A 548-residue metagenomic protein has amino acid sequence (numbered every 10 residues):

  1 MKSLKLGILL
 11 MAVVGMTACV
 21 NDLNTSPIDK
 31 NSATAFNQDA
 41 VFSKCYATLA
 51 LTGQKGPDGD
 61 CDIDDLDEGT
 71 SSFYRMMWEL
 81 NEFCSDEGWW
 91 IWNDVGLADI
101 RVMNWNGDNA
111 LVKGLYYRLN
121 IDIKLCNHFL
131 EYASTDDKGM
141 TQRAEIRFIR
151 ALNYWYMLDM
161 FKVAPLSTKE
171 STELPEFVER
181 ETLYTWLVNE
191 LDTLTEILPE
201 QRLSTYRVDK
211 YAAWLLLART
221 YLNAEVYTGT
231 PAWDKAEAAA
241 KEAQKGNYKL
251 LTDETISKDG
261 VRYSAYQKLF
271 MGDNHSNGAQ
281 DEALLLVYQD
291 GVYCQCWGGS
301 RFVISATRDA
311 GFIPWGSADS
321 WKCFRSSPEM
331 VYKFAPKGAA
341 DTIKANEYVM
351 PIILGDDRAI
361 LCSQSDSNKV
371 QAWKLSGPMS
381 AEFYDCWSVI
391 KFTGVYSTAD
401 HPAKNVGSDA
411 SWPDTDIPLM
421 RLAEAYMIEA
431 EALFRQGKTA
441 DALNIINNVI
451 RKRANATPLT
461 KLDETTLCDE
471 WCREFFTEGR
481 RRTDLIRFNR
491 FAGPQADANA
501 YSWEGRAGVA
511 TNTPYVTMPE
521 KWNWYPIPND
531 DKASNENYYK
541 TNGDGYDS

Functional and structural regions predicted by a protein language model:
A18-T25, A35-Q38, I91, L119-N120 (+8 more regions): Long, intrinsically disordered, low-complexity segments
C19-F73, N542-S548: Membrane-proximal, proline-rich intrinsically disordered regions
D39, S43, A47-G53, C84-F161 (+5 more regions): Conserved, well-structured interaction surfaces
W92-N106, L111-G114, E329-R421: Flexible, polar/acidic helix-loop-strand segments at domain edges
L158-M160, P165, R202, N223-G229 (+1 more regions): Short coil/turn linking the two alpha-helices of tandem helical-hairpin repeats
L251-Y384: Extended ligand-binding clefts on enzyme/binding-domain cores
